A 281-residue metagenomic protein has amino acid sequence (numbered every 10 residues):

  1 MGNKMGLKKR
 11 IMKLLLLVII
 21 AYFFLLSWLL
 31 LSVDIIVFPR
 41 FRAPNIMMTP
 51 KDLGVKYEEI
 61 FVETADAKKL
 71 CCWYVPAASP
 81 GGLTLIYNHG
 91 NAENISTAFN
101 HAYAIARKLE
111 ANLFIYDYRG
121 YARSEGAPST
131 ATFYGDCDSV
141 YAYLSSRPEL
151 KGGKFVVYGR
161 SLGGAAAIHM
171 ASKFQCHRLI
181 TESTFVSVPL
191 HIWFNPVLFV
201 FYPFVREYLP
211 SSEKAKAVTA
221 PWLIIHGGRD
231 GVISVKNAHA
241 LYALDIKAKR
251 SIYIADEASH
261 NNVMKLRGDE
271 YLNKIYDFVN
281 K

Functional and structural regions predicted by a protein language model:
L14-F61: An N-terminal hydrophobic leader/cap segment in hydrolases
A65-Y143: Membrane-embedded segments
H101, S211, A220, S234-A243: Short alpha-helix in the alpha/beta-hydrolase fold that links the catalytic acid
L150-S161: Alpha/beta-hydrolase fold nucleophile elbow
G164-A220: Hydrolase active-site cap/lid region
V218, I224-H226, D230: Short beta-strand/loop motif that positions the catalytic acidic residue of the alpha/beta-hydrolase fold
R229-I233, N261-N262: Acidic catalytic loop of the alpha/beta-hydrolase fold
Y242-N262: Catalytic histidine neighborhood in serine/cysteine hydrolases with alpha/beta-hydrolase-type architecture
